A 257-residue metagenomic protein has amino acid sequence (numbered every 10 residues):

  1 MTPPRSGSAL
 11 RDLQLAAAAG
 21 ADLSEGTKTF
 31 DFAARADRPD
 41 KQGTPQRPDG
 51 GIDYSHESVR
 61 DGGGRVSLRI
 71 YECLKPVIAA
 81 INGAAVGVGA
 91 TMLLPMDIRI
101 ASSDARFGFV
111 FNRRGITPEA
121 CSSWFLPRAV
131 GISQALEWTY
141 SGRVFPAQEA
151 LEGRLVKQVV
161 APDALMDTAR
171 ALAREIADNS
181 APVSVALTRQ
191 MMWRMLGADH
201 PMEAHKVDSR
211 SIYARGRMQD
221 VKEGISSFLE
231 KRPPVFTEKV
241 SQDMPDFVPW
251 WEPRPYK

Functional and structural regions predicted by a protein language model:
M1-R5: A short, well-ordered alpha-helical element
G7-A9, I78: Conserved hydrophobic packing residues within short motifs/helices of P-loop NTPase cores of ABC-family ATPases
L10-Q14, R189-M192: A general secondary-structure junction signal
R11-R69, A85, G115, D199: Glycine- (often His-adjacent) and acidic-residue-rich active-site loop that binds/positions the CoA thioester
L23, G63, S123, I132-A135 (+4 more regions): A general structural signal for well-ordered alpha-helical segments in protein cores
L68-V183, M218: Crotonase-fold acyl-CoA enzyme core
I100-A105, V156-V207, Y213-V221, R232-K257: C-terminal long alpha-helix characteristic of the crotonase
